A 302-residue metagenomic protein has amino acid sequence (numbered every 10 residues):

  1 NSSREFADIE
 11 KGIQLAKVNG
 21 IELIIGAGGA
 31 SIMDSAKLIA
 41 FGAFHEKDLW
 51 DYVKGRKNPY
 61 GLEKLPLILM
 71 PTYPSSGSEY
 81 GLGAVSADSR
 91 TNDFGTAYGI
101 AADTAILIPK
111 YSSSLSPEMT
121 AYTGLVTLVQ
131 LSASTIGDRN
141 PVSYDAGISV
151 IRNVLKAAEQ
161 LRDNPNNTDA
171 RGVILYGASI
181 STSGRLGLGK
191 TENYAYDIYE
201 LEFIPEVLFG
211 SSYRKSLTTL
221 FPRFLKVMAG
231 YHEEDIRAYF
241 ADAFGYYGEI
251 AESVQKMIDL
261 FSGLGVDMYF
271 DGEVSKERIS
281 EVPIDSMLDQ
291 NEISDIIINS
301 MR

Functional and structural regions predicted by a protein language model:
N1-K47, Q160-R171: N-terminal small/polar loop signature for handling phosphorylated ligands or for N-terminal nucleophile
E10-Q14, G99-A105, T191-Y199: Acidic-glycine-rich active-site phosphate/pyrophosphate-binding loop
K17-N19, K57, G187, R302: Non-transmembrane, aqueous-exposed alpha-helical and coiled segments at domain scale
V18, I39, R56, R278 (+1 more regions): N-terminal loops that bind phosphate or other acidic moieties and the adjacent beta-alpha structural core
H45-D145: A glycine/threonine-rich phosphate-anchoring loop and its flanking beta-alpha core in nucleotide/phosphate-binding
D138-Q255: Active-site segments that bind and position negatively charged phosphate/pyrophosphate groups
Y239-R302: C-terminal charged capping/lid subdomain of soluble metabolic enzymes
